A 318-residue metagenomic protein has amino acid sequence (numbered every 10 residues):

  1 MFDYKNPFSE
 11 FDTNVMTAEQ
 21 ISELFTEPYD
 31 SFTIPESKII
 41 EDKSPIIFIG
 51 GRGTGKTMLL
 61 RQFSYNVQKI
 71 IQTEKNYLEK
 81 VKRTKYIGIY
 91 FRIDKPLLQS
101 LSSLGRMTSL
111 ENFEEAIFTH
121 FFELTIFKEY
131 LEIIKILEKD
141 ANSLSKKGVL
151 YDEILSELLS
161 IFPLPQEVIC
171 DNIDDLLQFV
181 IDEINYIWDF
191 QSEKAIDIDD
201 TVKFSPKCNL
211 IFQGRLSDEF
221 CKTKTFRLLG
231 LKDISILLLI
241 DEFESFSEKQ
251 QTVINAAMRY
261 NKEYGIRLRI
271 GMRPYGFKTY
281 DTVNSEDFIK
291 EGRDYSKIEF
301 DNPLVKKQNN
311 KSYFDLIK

Functional and structural regions predicted by a protein language model:
M1-K95, L101-G105, A116: Walker A/P-loop-proximal flanking segment of P-loop NTPase domains
S44-I47, K56, Y86-G88, S235-L237 (+2 more regions): Beta-sheet entry/capping signal
G55, L97-L98, F243-E248: Short acidic, S/G/P-rich loop/turn micro-motifs used as interaction or catalytic elements
L59-R61, S100-L104, S247-V253, K278-N284: A short acidic (Asp/Glu
R61-R227, E286-K318: P-loop NTPase nucleotide-binding core
D94-K95, M272-G276: Short beta-alpha junction loops
D199-M272, T282-E286: Conserved Walker B catalytic segment
P274-Y280, L304: Short, conserved secondary-structure transition motifs
